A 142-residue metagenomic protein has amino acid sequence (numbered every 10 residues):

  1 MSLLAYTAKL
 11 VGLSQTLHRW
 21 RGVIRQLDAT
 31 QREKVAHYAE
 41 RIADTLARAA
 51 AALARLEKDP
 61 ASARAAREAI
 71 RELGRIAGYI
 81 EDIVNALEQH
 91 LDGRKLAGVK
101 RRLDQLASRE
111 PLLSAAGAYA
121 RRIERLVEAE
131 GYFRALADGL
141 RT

Functional and structural regions predicted by a protein language model:
M1-A29: Short, cationic, amphipathic peptide segments
S14-H18, L46-L53, E57, G74-V84 (+2 more regions): Extended amphipathic alpha-helical scaffold segments
H18-A69: Amphipathic, membrane-active segments
K58-A63, I123-T142: Long, hydrophobic alpha-helical segments that serve as membrane-spanning/inserting helices
A61-V127: Interfacial alpha-helical end/capping and short helix-turn segments at domain and membrane boundaries
